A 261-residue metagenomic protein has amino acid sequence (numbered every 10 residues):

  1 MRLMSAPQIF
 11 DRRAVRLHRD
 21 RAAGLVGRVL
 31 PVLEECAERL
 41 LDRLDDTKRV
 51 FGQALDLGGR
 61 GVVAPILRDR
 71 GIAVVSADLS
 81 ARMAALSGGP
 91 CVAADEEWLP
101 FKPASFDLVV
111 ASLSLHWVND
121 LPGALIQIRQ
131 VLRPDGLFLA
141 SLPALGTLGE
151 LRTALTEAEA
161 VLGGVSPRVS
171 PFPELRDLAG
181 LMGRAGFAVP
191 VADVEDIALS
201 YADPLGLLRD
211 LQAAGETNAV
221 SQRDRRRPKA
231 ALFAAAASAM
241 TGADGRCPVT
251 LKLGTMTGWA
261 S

Functional and structural regions predicted by a protein language model:
R2-R49: Class I SAM-dependent methyltransferase Rossmann-like catalytic core, especially the SAM/SAH-binding loop
L25, V29, L33, A188-S261: Conserved Class I S-adenosyl-L-methionine
D42-K102, L108, P122-I126: Class I SAM-dependent methyltransferase SAM/SAH-binding core
R49, N119, R133: Short conserved AdoMet
G52, S105, L132-G136: Surface-exposed loop/turn positions
D107-P122, I126, L142: A short SAM/SAH-binding and catalytic strip from SAM-dependent methyltransferases
P122-L137: A short glycine-rich, Lys/Arg-flanked "PGG" loop and its adjoining helix->strand segment in the class I
L139-A202, T217-R225: Conserved catalytic/acceptor-binding region of the Class I
